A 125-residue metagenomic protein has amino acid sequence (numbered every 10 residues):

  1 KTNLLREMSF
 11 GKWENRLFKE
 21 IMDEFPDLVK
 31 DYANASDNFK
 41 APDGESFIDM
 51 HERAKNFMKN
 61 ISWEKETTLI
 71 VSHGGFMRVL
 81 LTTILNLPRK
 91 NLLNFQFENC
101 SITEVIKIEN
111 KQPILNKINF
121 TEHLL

Functional and structural regions predicted by a protein language model:
K1-L4, I106-L125: Conserved histidine-centered catalytic loops in small-molecule metabolism enzymes
K1-V29: Phosphate-coordination/substrate-recognition cap region in phosphate-metabolizing enzymes
L4, G44, V71-G75, I118: Short, well-ordered beta-to-alpha junction loops that form the rim of enzyme active sites and present histidine/acidic
W13, E24, A35, T83-I84 (+2 more regions): Residue-level signal for well-ordered alpha-helical positions
I21, M50-H51: Conserved anionic group-binding/transfer micro-motifs
F25, S36, A54-M58: Short amphipathic alpha-helical/adjacent loop interface patches that line ligand and macromolecule-binding sites
L28-D49: Short glycine/proline- and acidic residue-enriched helix-loop micro-motifs that form flexible lids or anion-recognition
K55-Q112: Active-site-adjacent alpha-helix immediately C-terminal to a catalytic or transition-state-stabilizing loop
